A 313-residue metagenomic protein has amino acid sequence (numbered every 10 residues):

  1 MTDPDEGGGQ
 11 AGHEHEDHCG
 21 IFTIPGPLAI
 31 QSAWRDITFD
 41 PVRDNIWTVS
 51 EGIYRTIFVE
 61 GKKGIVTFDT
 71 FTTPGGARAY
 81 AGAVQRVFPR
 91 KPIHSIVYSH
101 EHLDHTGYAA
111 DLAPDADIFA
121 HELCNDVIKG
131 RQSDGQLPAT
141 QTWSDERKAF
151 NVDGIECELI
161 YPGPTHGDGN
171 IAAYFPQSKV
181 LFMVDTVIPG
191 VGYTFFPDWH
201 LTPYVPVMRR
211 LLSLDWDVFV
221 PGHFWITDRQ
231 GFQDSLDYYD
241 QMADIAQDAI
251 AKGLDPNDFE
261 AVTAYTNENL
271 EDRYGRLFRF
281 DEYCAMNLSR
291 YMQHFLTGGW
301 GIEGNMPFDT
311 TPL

Functional and structural regions predicted by a protein language model:
M1-K63: Zn-dependent metallo-beta-lactamase
T2-A29, S213-D215, I226-L313: Accessory terminal helices/loops
I37-A83, I171-D185: Conserved beta-strand hairpin/beta-sheet module of binuclear metal-dependent hydrolase folds, prominently
T38, T48-V49, P138-T142, Y161-P164: Short Gly/Pro-enriched turn/cap motifs at secondary-structure boundaries
N45, V59, D69, V84 (+10 more regions): Divalent metal-coordination and catalytic microenvironments
T56, A77-A81, A109, V205-M208 (+2 more regions): Extracytoplasmic/secreted envelope proteins and their assembly/folding machinery, especially bacterial periplasmic
I65, T72-T73, A149, E156 (+1 more regions): Metallo-beta-lactamase
R78, G82-N151: Active-site HxH/HxHxD metal-binding segment of metal-dependent hydrolases
